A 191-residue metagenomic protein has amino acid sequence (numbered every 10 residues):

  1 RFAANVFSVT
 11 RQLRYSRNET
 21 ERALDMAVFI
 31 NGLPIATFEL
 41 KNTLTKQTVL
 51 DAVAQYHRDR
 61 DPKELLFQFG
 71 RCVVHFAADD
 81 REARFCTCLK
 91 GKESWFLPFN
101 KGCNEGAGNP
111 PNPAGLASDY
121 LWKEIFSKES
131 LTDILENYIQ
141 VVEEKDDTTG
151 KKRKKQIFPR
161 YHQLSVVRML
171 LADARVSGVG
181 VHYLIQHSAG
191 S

Functional and structural regions predicted by a protein language model:
R1-S191: ATP-dependent helicase/translocase motor core
